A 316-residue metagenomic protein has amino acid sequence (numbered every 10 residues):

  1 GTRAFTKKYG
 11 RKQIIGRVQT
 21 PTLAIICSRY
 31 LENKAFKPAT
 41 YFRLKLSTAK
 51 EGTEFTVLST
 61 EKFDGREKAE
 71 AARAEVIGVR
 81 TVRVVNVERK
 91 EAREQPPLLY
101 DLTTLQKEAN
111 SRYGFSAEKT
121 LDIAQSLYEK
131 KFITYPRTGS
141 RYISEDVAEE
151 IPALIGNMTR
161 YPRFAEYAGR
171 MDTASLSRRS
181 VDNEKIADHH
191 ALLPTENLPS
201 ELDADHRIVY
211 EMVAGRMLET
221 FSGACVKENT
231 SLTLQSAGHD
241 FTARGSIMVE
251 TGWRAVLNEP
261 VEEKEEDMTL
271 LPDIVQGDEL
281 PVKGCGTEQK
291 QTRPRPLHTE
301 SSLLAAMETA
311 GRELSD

Functional and structural regions predicted by a protein language model:
G1-E91, S175, I186-T251: Phosphate-backbone binding and catalysis cores of DNA-processing enzymes
E70-V209, M217, F221, E262-D316: Structured DNA-binding interfaces in DNA transaction proteins
I247-M248, E259-V261: Short, His- and charge-rich active-site/binding loops that engage polyanionic ligands
